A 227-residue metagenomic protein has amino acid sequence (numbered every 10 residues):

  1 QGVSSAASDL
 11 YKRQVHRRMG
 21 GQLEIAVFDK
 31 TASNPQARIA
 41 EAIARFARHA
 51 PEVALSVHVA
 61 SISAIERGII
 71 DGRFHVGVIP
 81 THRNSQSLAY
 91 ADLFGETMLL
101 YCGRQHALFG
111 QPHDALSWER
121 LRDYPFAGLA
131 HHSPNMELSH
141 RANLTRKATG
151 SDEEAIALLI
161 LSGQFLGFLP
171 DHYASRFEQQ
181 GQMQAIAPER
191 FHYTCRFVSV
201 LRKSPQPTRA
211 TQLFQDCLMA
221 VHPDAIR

Functional and structural regions predicted by a protein language model:
Q1-A7, Y11: Single conserved hydrophobic/aromatic residue that forms the stacking wall/gate of nucleotide- or nucleobase-binding
R18-H49: N-terminal winged-helix
Q22-D29, G77, A127, G167 (+1 more regions): Short, well-ordered beta-strand segments
Q22-E24, A50-S56, R196: Residues at or immediately flanking beta-strands
A42-R45, S63-M98: Short beta-strand-centered segments that line the small-molecule binding cleft or hinge of alpha/beta clamshell
H58, S63-F74, E153-Q164: Short helices/loops that flank or line small-molecule/ion binding pockets
Y90-Q164, L169-H192, Q212, M219-R227: C-terminal regulatory
R190-S204: Periplasmic-binding protein-like
